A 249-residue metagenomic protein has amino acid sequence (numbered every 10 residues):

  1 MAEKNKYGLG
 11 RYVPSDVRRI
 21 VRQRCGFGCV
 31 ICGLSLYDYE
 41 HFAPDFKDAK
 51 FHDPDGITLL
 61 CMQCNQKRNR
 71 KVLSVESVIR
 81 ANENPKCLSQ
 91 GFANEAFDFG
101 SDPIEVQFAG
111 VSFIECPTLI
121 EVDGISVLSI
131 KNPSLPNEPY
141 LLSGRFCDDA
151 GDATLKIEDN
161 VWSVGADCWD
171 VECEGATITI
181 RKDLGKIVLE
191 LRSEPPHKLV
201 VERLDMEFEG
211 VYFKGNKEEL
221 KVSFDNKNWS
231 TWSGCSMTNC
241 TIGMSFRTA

Functional and structural regions predicted by a protein language model:
A2-P85: Histidine-centered nuclease catalytic patch
I79-A249: Extended charged
